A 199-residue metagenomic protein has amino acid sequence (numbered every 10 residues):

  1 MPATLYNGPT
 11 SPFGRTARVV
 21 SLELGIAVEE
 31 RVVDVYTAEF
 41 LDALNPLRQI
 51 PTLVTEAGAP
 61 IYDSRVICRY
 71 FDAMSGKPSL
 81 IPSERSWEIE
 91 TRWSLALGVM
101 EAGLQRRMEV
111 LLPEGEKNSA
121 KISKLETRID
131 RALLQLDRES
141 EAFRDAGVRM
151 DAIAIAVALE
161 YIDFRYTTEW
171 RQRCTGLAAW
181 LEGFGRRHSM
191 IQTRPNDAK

Functional and structural regions predicted by a protein language model:
M1-S119: GST-like domain detector, emphasizing the conserved glutathione-binding G-site in the N-terminal thioredoxin-like
L22, F164, R186: Short polybasic/polar patches that bind polyanions
C68, D72, E90, L133 (+2 more regions): Non-transmembrane alpha-helical segments in soluble domains of secreted/periplasmic/extracellular proteins
Y70, R165, T193: Residues that scaffold the ATP/ADP-binding catalytic core of kinase and kinase-like folds
G76, E101, E141, S189-M190: Generic structural signal for secondary-structure transition and capping sites
P78-S83, D145, Q172, I191-N196: Short, hydrophobic secondary-structure boundary micro-motifs
A96-E182: GST-like fold's C-terminal all-alpha helical module
R138, F184-K199: Charged/polar, low-hydrophobicity segments characteristic of intrinsically disordered regions and flexible loops
